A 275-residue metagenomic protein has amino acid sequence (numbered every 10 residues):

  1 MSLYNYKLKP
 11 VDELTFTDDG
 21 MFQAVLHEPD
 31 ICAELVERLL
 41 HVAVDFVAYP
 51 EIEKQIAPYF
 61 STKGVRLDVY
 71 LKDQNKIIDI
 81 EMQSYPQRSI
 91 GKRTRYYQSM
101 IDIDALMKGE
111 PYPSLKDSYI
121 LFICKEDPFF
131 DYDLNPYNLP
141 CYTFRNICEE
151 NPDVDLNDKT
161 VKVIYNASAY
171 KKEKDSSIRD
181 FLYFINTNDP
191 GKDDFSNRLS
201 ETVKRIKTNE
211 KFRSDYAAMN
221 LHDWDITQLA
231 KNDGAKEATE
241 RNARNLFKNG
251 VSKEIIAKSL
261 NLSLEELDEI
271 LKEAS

Functional and structural regions predicted by a protein language model:
M1-V161, K171, D225: Accessory alpha/beta interaction modules
S2-D12, F16, G20, L39 (+3 more regions): Short, charged alpha-helical interaction segments and adjacent helix-coil junctions
N157-D175, D180-T187: Upstream accessory/linker segments immediately N-terminal to the RecA-like ATPase cores of bacterial MutS and a subset
